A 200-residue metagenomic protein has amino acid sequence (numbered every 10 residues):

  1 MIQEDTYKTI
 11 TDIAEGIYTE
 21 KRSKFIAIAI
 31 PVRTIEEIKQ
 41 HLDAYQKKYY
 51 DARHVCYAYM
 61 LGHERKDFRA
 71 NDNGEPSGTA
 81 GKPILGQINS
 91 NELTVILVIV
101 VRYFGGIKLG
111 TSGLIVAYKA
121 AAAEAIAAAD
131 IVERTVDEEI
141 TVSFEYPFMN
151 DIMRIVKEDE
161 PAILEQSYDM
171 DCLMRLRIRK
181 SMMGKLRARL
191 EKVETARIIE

Functional and structural regions predicted by a protein language model:
M1-G78, E165, K192: C-terminal regulatory domains involved in ligand/effector binding and gene-expression control
I28, V55-Y57, V95-V98, E139 (+1 more regions): Structural motif
Q46, I88-N89, K119, A123-D130 (+3 more regions): Signal for well-folded cores of large energy- and translation-related assemblies
A80-A128: Active-site beta-strand/loop microenvironment that shapes enzyme catalytic pockets
I131-Y146, M174-L176: Short glycine-/aliphatic-rich beta-strand segments at the starts of folded cytosolic domains
S143-E160: Short amphipathic alpha-helix segments
A162-Y168, K192-E200: Conserved short beta-strand edge segments in small beta-sheet-based binding/regulatory domains
L176, M182-K185: Terminal, non-globular segments
